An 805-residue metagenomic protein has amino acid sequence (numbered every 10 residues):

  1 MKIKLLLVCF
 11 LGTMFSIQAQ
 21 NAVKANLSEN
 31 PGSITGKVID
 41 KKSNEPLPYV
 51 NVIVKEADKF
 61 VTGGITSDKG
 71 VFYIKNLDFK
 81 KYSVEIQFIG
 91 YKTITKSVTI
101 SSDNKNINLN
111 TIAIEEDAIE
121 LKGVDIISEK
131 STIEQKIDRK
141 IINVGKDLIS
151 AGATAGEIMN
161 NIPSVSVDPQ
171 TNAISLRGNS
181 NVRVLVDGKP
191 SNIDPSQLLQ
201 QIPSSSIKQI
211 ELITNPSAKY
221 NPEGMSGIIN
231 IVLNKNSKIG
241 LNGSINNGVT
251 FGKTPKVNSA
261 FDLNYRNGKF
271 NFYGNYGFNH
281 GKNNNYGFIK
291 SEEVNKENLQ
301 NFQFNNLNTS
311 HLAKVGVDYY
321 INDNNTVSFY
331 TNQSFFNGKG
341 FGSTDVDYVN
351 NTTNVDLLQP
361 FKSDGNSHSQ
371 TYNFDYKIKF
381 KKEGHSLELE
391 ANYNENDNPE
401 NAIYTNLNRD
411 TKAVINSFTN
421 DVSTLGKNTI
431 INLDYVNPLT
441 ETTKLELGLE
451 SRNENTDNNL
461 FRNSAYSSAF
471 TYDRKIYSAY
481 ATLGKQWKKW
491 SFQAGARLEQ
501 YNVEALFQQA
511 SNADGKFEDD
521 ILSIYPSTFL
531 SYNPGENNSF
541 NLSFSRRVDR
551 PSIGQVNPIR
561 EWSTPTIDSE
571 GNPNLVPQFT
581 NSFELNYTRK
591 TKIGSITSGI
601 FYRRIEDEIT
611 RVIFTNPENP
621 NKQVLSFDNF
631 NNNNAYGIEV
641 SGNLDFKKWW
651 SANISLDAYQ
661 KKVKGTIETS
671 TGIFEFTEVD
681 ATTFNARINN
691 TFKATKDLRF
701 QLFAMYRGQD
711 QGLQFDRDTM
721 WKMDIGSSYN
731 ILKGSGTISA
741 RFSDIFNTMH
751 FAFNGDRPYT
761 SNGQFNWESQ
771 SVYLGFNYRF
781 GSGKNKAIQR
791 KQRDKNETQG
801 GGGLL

Functional and structural regions predicted by a protein language model:
K4, L312-F336, F361-Q508, N533 (+3 more regions): Face-selective signature of the C-terminal outer-membrane beta-barrel domain
N21-N26, I39, N51-K55, Q87-Y91 (+4 more regions): Short, acidic, small-residue-rich periplasmic hinge/interaction motif at the N-terminus of Gram-negative outer-membrane
A57-V71: Short, acidic Ser/Thr/Gly-rich low-complexity loop/linker segments typical of extracellular and cell-surface proteins
K75, K189-T214: Short acidic/polar hinge/loop motifs at secondary-structure boundaries that mediate gating or recognition
N108-A113, A155-I158, I174, Q197-L198 (+3 more regions): N-terminal periplasmic accessory domains that precede and gate Gram-negative outer-membrane beta-barrel machines
P222-I229, S237-G287, N308-H311: Outer-membrane beta-barrel translocator/receptor signature
N301, T419, N428-N432, Y466-F470 (+7 more regions): Outer membrane beta-barrel strand-and-loop segments of large Gram-negative receptors, especially TonB-dependent
D397, N502-A505, Y532, E536-S582 (+2 more regions): Surface-exposed extracellular loop regions of Gram-negative outer-membrane beta-barrel proteins, predominantly
